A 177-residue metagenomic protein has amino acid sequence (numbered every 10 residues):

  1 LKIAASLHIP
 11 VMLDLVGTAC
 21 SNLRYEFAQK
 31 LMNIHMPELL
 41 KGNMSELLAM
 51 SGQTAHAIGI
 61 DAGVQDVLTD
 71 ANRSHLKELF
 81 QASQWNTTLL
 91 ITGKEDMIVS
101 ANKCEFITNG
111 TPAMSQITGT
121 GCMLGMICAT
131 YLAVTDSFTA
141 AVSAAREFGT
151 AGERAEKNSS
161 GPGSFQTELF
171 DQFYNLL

Functional and structural regions predicted by a protein language model:
K2-S6, S83: Anion (oxyanion) recognition and catalysis
H8-M12, L89: Hydrophobic beta-strand scaffold residues
V16-T18, S45: Active-site beta-loop-alpha junctions enriched in small/polar residues
R24-C104: Conserved phosphate/ATP/ADP-binding segment of small-molecule kinases
A49, Q116-A144: Short, small-residue alpha-helix embedded
H75-A82, S137-G152, L169-F170: Short, well-structured alpha-helical segments that form the helix of a local strand-helix-strand
I107-T118: Short pre-catalytic strand/loop immediately N-terminal to key active-site residues, enriched for Gly-Thr
G149-L177: Charged C-terminal helix
